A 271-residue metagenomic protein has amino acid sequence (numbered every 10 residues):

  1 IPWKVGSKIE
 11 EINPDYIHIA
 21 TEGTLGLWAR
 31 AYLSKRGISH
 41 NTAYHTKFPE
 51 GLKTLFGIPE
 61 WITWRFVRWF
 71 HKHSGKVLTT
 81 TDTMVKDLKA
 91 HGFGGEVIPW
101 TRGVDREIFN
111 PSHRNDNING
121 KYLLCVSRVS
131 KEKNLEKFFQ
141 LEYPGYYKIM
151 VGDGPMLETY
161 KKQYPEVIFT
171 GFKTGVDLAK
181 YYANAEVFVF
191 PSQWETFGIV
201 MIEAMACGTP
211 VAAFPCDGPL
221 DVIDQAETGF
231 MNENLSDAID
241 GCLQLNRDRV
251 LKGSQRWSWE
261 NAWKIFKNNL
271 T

Functional and structural regions predicted by a protein language model:
E22, Q193: Aromatic "clamp/platform" in nucleotide-sugar-dependent glycosyltransferases that forms part of the donor/acceptor
W64-P111: Donor nucleotide-sugar binding/catalytic pocket of nucleotide-sugar-dependent glycosyltransferases
G103-K121, E158-T159: Acidic anion/phosphate-binding donor-loop and adjacent secondary structure in glycosyltransferase catalytic cores
N115-I149: Conserved donor-binding/catalytic core segment of Leloir-type glycosyltransferases
E158-V176: Nucleotide-activated donor-binding/catalytic signature segment of Leloir-type glycosyltransferases, i.e., the conserved
F172-K173, K180-A185, F266: Short alpha-helical donor nucleotide-sugar binding micro-motif in glycosyltransferases
M201, P210-A213: Short hydrophobic beta-strand element within catalytic cores of glycosyltransferases and related nucleotide-activated
Q244-T271: A charged, aromatic-enriched C-terminal amphipathic alpha-helix characteristic of glycosyltransferases across folds
